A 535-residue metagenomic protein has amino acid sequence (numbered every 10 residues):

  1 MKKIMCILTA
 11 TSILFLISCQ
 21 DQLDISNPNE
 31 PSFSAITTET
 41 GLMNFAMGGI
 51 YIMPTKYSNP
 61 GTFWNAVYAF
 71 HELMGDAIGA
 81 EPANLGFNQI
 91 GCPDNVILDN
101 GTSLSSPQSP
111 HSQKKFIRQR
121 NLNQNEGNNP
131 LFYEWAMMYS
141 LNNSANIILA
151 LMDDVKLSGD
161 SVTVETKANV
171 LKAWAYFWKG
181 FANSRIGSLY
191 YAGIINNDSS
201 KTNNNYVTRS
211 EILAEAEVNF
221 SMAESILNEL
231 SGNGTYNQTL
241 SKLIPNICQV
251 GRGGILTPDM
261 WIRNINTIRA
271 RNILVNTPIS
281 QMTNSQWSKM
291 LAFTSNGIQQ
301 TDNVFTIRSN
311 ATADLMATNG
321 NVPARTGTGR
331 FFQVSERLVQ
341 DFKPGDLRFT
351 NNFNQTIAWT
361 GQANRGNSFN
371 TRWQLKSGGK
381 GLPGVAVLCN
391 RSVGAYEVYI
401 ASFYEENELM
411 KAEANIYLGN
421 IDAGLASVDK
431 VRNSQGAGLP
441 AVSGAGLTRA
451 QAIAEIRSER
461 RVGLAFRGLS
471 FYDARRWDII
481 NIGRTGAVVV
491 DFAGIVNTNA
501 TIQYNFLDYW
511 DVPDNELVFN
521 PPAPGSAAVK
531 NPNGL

Functional and structural regions predicted by a protein language model:
M1-P28: Bacterial Sec-dependent N-terminal signal peptides
C19-C92, L439-V442, G446, A450 (+2 more regions): Membrane-proximal, proline-rich intrinsically disordered regions
G49-I50, V431, I456, A474: A generic structural signal for nonpolar/aromatic side chains embedded in well-ordered alpha-helices
P60, R460-R476: Bilobed periplasmic-binding protein-like "clamshell/Venus-flytrap" ligand-binding domains
G101-E406, Y417-A423, R449-Q451, N533-L535: Structured, solvent-exposed acidic/aromatic patches
T208-E215, R432-V462, F466: Conserved catalytic neighborhood of penicillin-recognizing serine enzymes
E397-K411, I416, I456, S470 (+1 more regions): Extracellular low-complexity, Gly/Ser/Thr-rich intrinsically disordered linkers and protease-sensitive activation/hinge
E408, I421-A437: Active/binding-pocket-proximal capping segment
